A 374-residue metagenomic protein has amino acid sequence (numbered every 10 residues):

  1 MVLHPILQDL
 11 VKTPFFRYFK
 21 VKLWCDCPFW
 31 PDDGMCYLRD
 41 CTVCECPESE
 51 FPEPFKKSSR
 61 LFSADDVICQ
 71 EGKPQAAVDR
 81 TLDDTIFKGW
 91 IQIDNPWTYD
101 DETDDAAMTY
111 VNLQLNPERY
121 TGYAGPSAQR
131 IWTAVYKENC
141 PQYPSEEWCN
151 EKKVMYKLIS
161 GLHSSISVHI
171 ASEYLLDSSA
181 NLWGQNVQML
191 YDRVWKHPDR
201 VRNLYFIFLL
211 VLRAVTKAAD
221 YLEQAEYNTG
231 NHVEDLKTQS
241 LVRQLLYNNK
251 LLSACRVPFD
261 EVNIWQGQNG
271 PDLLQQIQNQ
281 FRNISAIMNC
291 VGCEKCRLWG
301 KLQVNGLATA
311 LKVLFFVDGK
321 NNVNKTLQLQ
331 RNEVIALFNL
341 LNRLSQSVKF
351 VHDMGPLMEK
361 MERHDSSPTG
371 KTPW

Functional and structural regions predicted by a protein language model:
H4, D9-P14, L23-C27: Secreted, propeptide-processed cysteine-rich mini-domains
P28-D32, C41, C46-F51, R60-S63 (+5 more regions): Long, low-complexity or tandemly repetitive, helically biased scaffold regions used for multimeric assembly/adhesion
T372-W374: Short, solvent-exposed mixed-charge patches
